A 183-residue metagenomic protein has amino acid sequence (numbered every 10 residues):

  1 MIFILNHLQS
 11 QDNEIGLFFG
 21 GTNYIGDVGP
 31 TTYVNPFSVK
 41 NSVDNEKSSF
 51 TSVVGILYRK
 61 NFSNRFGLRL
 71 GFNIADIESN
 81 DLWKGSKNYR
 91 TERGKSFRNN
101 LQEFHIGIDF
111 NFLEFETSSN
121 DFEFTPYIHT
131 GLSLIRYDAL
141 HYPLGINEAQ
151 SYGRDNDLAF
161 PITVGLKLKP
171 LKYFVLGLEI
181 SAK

Functional and structural regions predicted by a protein language model:
I2-Q9: Hydrophobic h-region of N-terminal signal peptides that target proteins for export in Gram-negative bacteria
Q9-R59: Short glycine/proline- and aromatic-enriched beta-strand/turn motifs that initiate or cap beta-hairpins
Q11, S48-S52, N100-F104, F122-F124 (+1 more regions): Residues that define the transmembrane beta-barrel architecture of outer-membrane proteins
L17, G21, I56-K60, I106-F112 (+3 more regions): Residues on the lipid-exposed face of transmembrane beta-strands in outer-membrane beta-barrel proteins
F37-D44, R90-F97, I146-Y152: Extracellular loop and loop/strand-boundary signature of outer-membrane beta-barrel proteins
K60, N64-L144: Gram-negative (and chloroplast) outer-membrane scaffold detector with strong preference for beta-barrel transmembrane
T125, L132-A182: A contiguous binding-surface segment within folded domains or other stable secondary-structure elements
